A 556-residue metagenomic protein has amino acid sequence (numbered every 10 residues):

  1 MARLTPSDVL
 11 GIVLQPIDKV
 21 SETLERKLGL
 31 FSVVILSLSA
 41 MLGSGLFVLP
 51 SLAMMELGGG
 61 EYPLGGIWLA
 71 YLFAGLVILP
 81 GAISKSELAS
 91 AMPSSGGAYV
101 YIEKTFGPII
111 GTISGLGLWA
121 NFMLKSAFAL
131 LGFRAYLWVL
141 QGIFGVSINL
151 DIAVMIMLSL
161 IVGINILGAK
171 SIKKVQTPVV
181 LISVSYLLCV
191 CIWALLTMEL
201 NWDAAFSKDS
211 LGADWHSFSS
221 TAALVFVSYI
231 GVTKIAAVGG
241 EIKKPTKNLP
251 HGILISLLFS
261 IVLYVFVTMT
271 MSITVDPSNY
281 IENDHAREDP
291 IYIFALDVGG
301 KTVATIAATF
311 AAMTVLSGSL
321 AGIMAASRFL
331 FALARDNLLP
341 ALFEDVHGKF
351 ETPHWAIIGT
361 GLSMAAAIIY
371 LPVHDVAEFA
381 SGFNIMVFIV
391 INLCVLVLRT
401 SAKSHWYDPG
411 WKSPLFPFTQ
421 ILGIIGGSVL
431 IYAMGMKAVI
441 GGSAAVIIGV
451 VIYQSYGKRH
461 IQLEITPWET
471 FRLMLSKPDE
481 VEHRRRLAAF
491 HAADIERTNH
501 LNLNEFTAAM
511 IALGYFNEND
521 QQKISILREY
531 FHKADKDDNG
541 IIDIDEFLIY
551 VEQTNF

Functional and structural regions predicted by a protein language model:
E25-L28, L38, V48-V146, S256-F259 (+1 more regions): Extracellular loop-to-transmembrane helix junctions
L28-F47, L52, M157, D209-T274 (+1 more regions): Hydrophobic, membrane-embedded alpha-helices of multi-pass small-molecule transporters
V100-Y101, G107, W138-F144, T221 (+2 more regions): TM-loop-TM module centered on a large, flexible mid-protein loop between adjacent transmembrane helices in multi-pass
L150-L200, G212-A213, I230, I253-L258 (+2 more regions): Membrane-interface loop-to-helix entry segments
L342-H354, F388-V439: C-terminal membrane-solvent junction of multi-pass transporters and transport-like membrane proteins
E378-F379, F383-N384, L415-T470: A generic transmembrane alpha-helix motif of multi-pass inner-membrane proteins
H483-T498, K523-I544, L548: Primarily EF-hand calcium-binding motifs
H500-E518, D543-F556: Amphipathic regulatory helices of Ca2+-sensor modules
